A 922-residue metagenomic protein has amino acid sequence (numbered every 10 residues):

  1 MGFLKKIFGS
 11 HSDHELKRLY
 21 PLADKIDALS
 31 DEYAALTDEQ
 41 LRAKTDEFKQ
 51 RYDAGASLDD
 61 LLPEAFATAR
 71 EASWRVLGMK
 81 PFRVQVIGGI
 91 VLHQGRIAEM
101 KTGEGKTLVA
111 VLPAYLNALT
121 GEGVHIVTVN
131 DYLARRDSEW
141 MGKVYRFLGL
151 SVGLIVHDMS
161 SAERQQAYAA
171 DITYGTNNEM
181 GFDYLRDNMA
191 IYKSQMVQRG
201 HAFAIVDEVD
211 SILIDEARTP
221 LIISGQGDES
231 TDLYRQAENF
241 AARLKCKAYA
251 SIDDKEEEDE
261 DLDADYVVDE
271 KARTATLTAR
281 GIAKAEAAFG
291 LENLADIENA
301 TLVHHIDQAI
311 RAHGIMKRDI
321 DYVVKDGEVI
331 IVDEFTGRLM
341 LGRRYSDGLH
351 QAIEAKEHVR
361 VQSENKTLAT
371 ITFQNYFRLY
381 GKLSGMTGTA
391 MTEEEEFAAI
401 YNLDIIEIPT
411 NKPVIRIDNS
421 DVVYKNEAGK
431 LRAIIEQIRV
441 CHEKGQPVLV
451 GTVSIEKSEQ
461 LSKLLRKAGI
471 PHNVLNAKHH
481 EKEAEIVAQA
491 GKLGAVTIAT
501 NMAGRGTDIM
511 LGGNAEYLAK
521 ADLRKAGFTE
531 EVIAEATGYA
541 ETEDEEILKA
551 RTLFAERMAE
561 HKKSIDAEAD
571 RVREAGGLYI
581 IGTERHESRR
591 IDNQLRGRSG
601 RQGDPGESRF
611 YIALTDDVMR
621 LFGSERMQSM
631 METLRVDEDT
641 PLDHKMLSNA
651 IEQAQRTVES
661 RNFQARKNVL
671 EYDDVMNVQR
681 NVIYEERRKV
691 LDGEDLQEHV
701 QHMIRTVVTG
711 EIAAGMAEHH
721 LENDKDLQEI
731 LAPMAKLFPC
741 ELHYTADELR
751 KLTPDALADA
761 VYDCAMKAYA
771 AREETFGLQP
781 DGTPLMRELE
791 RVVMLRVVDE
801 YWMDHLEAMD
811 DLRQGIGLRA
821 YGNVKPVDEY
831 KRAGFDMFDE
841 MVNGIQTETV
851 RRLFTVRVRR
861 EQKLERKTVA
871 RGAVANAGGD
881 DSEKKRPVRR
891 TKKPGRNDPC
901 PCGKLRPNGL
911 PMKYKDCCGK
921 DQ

Functional and structural regions predicted by a protein language model:
M1-R635, E685, T706: Conserved P-loop NTPase motor core
D59-L62, P81-F82, G693, Q697 (+3 more regions): Alpha-helix N-cap/helix-initiation sites
T219, V448, R505, W802 (+2 more regions): Glycine-centered loop/turn positions within well-structured domains that cap or flank conserved ligand/cofactor-binding
A242-S251, A515-E516, R772-T775, N897-P907: Short regulatory "switch" loops immediately downstream of catalytic or recognition motifs within protein catalytic
Y322-I330, T336-R344, R573, Y579-I581 (+5 more regions): Extended, charged helical/alpha-beta scaffold domains that provide interaction surfaces
G445-S458, D692-G693, H720-L721, A746 (+3 more regions): Short, Lys/Glu-rich amphipathic helical modules
V450, I498, W802, F838 (+2 more regions): Hydrophobic, well-ordered secondary-structure elements that form the walls of internal hydrophobic environments
R889, P894-C900, K904-Q922: A short, cysteine/histidine-rich metal-binding "knuckle" motif
